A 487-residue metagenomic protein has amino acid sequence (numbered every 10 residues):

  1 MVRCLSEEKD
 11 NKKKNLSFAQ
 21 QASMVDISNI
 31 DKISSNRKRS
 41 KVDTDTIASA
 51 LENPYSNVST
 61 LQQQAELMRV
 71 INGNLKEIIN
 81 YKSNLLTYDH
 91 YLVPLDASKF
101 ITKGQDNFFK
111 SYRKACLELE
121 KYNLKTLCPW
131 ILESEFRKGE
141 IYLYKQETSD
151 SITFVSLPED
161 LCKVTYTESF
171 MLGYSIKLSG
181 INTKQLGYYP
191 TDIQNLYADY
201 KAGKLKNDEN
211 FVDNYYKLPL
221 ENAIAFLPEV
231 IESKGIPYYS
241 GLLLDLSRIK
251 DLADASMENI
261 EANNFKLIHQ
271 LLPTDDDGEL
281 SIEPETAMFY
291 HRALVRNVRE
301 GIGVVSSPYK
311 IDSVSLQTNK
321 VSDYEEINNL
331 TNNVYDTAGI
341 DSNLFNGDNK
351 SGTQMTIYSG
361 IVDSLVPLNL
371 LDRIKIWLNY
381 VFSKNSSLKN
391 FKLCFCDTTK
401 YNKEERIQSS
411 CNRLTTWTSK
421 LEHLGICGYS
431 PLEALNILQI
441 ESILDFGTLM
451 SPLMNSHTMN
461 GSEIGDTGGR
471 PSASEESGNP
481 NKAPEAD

Functional and structural regions predicted by a protein language model:
M1-L86, P484-D487: N-terminal-proximal low-complexity accessory segments that begin disordered and transition into the first
V2-K9, T286-A287, R292-N297, I302 (+4 more regions): C-terminal anchoring/interaction modules
N36-R69, I176, G180-I181, Y200-E221 (+1 more regions): An N-terminal domain-start capping segment
R39, D43, S49-S59, Q63 (+7 more regions): Conserved aromatic-histidine-acidic binding/catalytic patches
R69-V230: Structured, mid-chain assembly/scaffold modules that mediate subunit interfaces within large macromolecular complexes
D89, L95, I131, E135 (+8 more regions): Generic structural signal for hydrophobic core residues of well-folded globular domains
E120-Y144, E285-L294, S315-E422: C-terminal amphipathic alpha-helical
L205-S351, L388-E404: Extended, charged amphipathic alpha-helical segments
